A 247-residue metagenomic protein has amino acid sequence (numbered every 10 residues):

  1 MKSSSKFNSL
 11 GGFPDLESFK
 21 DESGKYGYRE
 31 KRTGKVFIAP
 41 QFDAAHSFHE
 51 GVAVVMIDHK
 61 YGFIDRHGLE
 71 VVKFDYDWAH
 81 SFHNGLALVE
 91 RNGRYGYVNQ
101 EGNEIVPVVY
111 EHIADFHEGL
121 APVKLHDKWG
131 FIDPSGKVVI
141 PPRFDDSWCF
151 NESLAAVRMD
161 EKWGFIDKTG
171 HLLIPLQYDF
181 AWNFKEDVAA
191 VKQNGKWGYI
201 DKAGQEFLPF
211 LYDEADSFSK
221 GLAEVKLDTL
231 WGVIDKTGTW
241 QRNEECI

Functional and structural regions predicted by a protein language model:
M1-I247: Residue-level detector of conserved, function-critical positions
